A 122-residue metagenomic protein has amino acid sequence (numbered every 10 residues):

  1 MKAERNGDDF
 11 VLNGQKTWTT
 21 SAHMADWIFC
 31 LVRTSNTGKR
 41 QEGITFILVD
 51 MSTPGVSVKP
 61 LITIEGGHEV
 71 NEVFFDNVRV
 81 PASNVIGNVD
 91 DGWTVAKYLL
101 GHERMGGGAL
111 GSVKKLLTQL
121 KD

Functional and structural regions predicted by a protein language model:
A3-E4: A structural signal for short hydrophobic beta-strand segments in well-ordered beta-sheet cores
G7-V11, W27, V70: A generic structural signal for beta-strand entry/edge sites
F10, F29, F46, F74-F75 (+1 more regions): Phenylalanine-focused residue identity feature
F10, T19-S21, G67, V85: Alpha-helical protein-protein interaction elements
N13-K59: A short core secondary-structure module
G55-D122: Glycine-rich beta->alpha junctions and the first turn(s) of the following alpha-helix
